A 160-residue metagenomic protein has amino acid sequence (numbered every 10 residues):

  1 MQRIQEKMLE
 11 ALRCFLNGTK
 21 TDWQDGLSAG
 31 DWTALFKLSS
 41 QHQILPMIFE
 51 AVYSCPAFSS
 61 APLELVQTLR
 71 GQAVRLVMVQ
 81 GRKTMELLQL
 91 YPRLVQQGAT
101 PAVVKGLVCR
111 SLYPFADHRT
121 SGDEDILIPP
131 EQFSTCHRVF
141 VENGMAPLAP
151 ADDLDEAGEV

Functional and structural regions predicted by a protein language model:
Q2-L9, L16-K105: Helical scaffold of the NTase/Pol beta-like nucleotidyltransferase catalytic core
A11, G18, G158-V160: Conserved short internal alpha-helix adjacent to the catalytic or cofactor-binding core of large enzyme scaffolds
V52, L107, D152-L154: Residue-level "edge-of-site" marker
E86-V141, A149: Active-site nucleotide-donor binding segment shared across nucleotidyl transfer reactions
P130, L148-V160: Catalytic core of pol beta-like nucleotidyltransferases
